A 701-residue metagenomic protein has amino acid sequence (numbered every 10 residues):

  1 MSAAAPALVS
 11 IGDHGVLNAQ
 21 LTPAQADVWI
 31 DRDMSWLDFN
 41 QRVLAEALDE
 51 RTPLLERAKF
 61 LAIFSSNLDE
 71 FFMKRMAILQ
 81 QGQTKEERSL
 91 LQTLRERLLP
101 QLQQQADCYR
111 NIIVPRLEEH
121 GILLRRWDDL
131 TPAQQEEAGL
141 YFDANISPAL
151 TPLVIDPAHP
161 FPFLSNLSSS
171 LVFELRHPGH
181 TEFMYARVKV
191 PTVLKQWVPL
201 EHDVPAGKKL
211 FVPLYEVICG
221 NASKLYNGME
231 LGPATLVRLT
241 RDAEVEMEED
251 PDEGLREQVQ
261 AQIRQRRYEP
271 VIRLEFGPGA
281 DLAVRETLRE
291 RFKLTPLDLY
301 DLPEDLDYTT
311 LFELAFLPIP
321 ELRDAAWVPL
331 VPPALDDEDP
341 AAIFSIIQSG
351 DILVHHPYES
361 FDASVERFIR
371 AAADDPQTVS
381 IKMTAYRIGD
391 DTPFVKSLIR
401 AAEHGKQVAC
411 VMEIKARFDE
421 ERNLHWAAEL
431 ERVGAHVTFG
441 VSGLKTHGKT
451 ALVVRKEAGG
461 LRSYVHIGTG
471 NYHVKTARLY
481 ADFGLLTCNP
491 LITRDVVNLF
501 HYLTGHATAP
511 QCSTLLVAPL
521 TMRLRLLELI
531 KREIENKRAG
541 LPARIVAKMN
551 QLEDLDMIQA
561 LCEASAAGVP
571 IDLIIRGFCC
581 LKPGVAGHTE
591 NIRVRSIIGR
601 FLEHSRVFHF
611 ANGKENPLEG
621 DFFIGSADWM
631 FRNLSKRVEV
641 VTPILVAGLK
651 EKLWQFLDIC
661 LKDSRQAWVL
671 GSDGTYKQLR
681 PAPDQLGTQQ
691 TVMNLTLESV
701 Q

Functional and structural regions predicted by a protein language model:
M1-I545, E563-A567, C579-F601, S605-Q701: N-terminal localization/anchoring segments of enzymes in phospholipid and broader phosphate metabolism
N550: Cofactor-pocket helix-loop regions in the catalytic cores of large enzyme subunits
L555-I558, C562: Glycine/threonine-rich ATP-lid/beta-loop region of ATP-binding domains
P570-I574: Hydrophobic alpha/beta core scaffold segments
